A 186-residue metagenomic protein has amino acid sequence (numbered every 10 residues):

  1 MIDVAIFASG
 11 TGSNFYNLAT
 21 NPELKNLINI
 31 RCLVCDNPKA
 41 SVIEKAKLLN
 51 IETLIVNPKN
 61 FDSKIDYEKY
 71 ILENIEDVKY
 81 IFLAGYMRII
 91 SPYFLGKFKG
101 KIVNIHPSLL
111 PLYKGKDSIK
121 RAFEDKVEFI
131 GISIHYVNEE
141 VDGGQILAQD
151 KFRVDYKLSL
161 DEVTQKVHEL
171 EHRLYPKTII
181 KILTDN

Functional and structural regions predicted by a protein language model:
M1-S41, K45: N-terminal Rossmann-like dinucleotide-binding module
F7-A8, C35-D36, L83-A84, R88 (+1 more regions): Active-site-adjacent beta-strand anchor residues
S13, A40-S41, D62, R88-I89 (+1 more regions): Short alpha-helical
N17-L24, K45, L49, N74 (+2 more regions): Alpha-helical structural signal in soluble globular domains
N21, M87-N186: Donor/substrate-binding cores of folate-linked one-carbon enzymes
N26-Y70: Short, surface-exposed acidic-centric catalytic microdomains
L54, D62-I105, L110: Helix-adjacent hinge/juxtasegments
